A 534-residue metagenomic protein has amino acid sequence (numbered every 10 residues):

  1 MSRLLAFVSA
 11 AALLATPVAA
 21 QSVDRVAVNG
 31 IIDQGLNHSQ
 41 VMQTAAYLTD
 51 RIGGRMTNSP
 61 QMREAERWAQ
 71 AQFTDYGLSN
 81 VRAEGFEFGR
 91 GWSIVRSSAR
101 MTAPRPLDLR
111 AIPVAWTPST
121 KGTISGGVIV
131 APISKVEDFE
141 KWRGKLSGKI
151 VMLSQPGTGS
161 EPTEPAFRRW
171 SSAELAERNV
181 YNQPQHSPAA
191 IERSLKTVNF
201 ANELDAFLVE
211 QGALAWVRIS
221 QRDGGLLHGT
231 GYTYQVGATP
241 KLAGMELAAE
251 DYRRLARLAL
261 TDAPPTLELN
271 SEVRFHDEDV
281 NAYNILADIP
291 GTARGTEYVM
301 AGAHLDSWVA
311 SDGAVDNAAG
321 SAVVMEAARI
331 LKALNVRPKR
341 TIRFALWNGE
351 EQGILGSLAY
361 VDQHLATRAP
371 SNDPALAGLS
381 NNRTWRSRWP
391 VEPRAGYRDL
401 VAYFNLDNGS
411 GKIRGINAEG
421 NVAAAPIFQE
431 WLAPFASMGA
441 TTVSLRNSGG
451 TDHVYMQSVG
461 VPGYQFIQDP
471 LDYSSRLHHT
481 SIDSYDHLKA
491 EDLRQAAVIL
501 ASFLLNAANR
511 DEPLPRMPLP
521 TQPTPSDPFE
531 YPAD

Functional and structural regions predicted by a protein language model:
A6-T16: Bacterial N-terminal signal peptides
S22-A27, A46, D50-P184: Noncatalytic luminal/extracellular "stalk/propeptide" segments of secretory-pathway proteins
D24-A27, D108-A111, W116-K141, T233-A314 (+2 more regions): Soluble metallo-hydrolase cores and metallopeptidase-like ectodomains found primarily in the secretory/periplasmic
R25-N29, M42-A45, T49, G53 (+16 more regions): Extracytoplasmic/secreted envelope proteins and their assembly/folding machinery, especially bacterial periplasmic
R25-S59, R96, D223, H228-Y232 (+4 more regions): N-terminal capping segment at the start of a domain
V28-L36, D50-Q61, S97, A115 (+13 more regions): Second-shell loop/turn segments in exported
L36, P104-D108, K121, G126 (+7 more regions): Metal-dependent peptidase/peptidase-like ectodomains
H186-V198, N202-D205, V209-E210, A215 (+5 more regions): Active-site-adjacent substrate-binding region of metalloamidase/peptidase-like peptide-processing proteins
